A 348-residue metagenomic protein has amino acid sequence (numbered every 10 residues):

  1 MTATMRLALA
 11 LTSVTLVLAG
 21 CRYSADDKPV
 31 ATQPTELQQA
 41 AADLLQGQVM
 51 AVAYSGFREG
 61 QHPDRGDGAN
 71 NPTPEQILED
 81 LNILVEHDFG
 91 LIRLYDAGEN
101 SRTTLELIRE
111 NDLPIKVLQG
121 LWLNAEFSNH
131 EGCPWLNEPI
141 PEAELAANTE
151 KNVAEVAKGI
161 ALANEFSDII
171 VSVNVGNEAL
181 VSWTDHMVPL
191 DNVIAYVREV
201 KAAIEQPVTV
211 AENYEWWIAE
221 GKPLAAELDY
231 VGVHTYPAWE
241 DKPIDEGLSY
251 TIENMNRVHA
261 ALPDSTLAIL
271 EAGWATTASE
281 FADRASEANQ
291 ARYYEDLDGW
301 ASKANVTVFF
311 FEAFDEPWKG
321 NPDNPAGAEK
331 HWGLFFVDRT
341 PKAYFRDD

Functional and structural regions predicted by a protein language model:
L18-G20: C-terminal motif of bacterial Sec signal peptides marking the signal peptidase cleavage site
S24, P29-D43, G47, D283-E287 (+1 more regions): Aromatic-rich peripheral "rim/lid" segments of glycoside hydrolase catalytic domains that contact and position glycan
A41-Q46, N82-E86, T103-P114, G159-I169 (+3 more regions): Acidic (Asp/Glu)-rich catalytic clusters
G47-C133: N-terminal carbohydrate-binding/catalytic regions of secreted carbohydrate-active enzymes
T104-Q206: Substrate-binding cleft of extracellular glycoside hydrolase catalytic domains
Q119-L121, H130-G132, V171, N177 (+3 more regions): Aromatic- and acid-rich polysaccharide-binding/catalytic face of secreted or lumenal carbohydrate-active enzymes
V181, D185, T235-W239, P263-R292 (+1 more regions): Active-site clefts of carbohydrate-active enzymes
V197-I218, D264-G273, T307-P317: Aromatic-lined carbohydrate-recognition surfaces of secreted/lumenal glycan-active proteins
